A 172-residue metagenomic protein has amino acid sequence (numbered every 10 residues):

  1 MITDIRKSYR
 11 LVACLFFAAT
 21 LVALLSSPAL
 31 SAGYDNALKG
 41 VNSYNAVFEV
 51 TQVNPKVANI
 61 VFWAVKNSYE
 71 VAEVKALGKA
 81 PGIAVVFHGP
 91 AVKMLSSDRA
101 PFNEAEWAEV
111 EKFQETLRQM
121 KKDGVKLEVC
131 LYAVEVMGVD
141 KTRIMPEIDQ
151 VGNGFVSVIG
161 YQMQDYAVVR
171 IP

Functional and structural regions predicted by a protein language model:
M1, L15-F16, S43: Intrinsic disorder/low-structure terminal segments
M1-Y9: N-terminal secretory signal peptides that target proteins for export/translocation
K7, L25-S26, G40: Compositionally biased, intrinsically disordered low-complexity regions
R10, P28-A29: Serine/proline-rich low-complexity intrinsically disordered segments, especially terminal tails, linkers
A13-S26: Bacterial N-terminal signal peptides
L30-P172: Secreted/extracellular ectodomain signature
